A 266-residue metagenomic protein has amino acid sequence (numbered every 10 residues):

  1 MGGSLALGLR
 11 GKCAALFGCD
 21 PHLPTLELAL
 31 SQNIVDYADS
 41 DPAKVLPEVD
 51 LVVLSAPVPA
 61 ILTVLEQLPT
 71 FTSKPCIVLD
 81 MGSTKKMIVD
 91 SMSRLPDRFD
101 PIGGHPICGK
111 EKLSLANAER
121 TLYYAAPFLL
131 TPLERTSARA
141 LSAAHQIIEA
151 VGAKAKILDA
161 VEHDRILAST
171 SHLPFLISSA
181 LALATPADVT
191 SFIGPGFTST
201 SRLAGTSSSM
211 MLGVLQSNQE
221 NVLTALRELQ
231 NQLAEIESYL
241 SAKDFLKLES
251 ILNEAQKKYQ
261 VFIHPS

Functional and structural regions predicted by a protein language model:
M1-P42, L46-P47, L51: NAD(P)+-binding Rossmann beta1-loop-alpha1 motif at the extreme N-terminus of oxidoreductases
C13, V35, V49, P75 (+2 more regions): Short, well-ordered alpha-helix to beta-strand connector turns
P21-H22, A56, M81-S83: Short beta->alpha hinge that forms the Motif I/post-I loop of the SAM-binding pocket
P24-T25, A60, K85-I88: Conserved short alpha-helix immediately C-terminal to the canonical SAM/SAH-binding motif I of Rossmann-like
P42-L79: Rossmann-like NAD(P)-binding element
V64-A118: Rossmann-like NAD(P)(H) cofactor-binding subdomain of soluble oxidoreductases
R120-G205: Internal alpha-helical scaffold of NAD(P)-dependent oxidoreductase catalytic cores
D188-K258: Interdomain hinge/lid region at the active-site interface of Rossmann-like NAD(P)-dependent oxidoreductases
